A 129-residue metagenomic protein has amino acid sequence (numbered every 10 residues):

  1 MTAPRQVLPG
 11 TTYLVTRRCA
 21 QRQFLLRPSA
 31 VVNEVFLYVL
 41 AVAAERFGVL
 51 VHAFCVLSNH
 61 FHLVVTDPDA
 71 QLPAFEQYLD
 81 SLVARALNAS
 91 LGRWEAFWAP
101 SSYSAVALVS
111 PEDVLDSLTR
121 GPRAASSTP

Functional and structural regions predicted by a protein language model:
M1-P129: Short catalytic/metal-binding and nucleic-acid-binding patches
